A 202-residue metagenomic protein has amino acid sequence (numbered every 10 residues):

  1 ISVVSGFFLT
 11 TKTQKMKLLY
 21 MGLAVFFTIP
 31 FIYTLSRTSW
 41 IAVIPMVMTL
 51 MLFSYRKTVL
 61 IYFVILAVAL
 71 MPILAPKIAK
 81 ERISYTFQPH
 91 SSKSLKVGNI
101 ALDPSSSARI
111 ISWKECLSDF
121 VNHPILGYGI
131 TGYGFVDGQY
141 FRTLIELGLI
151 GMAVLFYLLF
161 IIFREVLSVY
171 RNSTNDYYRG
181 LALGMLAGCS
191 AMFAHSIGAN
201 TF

Functional and structural regions predicted by a protein language model:
I1, T38, L144, G148 (+1 more regions): Membrane-interface micro-motifs in multi-pass membrane enzymes
I1-S54, V64-A67, I161-R171, Y177 (+3 more regions): Alpha-helical transmembrane segments of multi-pass inner-membrane proteins
V4, L70, R82, S112-E115 (+4 more regions): Generic recognition of well-ordered alpha-helical segments
F31-T34, S54-N99, K114-N122: A membrane-periplasm/extracellular boundary helix in multi-pass inner-membrane enzymes that assemble envelope glycans
T34-S39, F135-D137, G198-F202: Membrane-interface catalytic loops of GT-C/OST-like multi-pass glycosylation enzymes that act
Y55, L147-G151, I197: Loop-to-transmembrane-helix entry motif
S84-T143, L147-Y157: TM-adjacent membrane-interface loops and short helices in multi-pass inner/ER membrane proteins
